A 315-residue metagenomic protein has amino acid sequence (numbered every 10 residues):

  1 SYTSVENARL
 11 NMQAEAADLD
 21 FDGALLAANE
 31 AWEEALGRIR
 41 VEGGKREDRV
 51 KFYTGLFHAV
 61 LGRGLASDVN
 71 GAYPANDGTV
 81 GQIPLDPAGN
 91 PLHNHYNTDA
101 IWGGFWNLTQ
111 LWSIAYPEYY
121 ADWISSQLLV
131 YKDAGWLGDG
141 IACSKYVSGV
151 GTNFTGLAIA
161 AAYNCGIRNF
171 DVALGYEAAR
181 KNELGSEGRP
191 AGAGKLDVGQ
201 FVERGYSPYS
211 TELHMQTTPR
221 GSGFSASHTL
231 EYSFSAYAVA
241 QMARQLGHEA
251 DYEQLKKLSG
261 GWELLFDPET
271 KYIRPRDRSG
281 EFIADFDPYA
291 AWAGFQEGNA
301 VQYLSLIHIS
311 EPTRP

Functional and structural regions predicted by a protein language model:
S1-H95, N169, A173-L184: Acidic/polar, glycine-enriched structural segments that form the non-catalytic walls/loops of the carbohydrate-binding
E33, G37-V41, L56-L61, S113-Y116 (+4 more regions): Sec-exported extracytoplasmic/periplasmic mature domains
I39-G43, N70-N97, G140-Y146, G192-H228 (+2 more regions): Active-site-adjacent structural elements in folded domains
F52-V60, N94-Y116, Y252-D267: Hydrophobic/aromatic-rich, well-ordered segments within soluble, folded domains that form packed cores
L61-S67, K132-G138, S186-R189, E263-Y272: Secretory-pathway/luminal and periplasmic proteins that interact with or process carbohydrate-rich
N97-A243, K256, Y303-I307: Aromatic-rich carbohydrate-recognition surfaces in CAZymes
L128, W136, D251-Y252, K257-P288: Non-catalytic carbohydrate-binding regions of carbohydrate-active enzymes
I307-P315: Residue-level detector of conserved catalytic or cofactor/ligand-binding positions in enzyme active sites
